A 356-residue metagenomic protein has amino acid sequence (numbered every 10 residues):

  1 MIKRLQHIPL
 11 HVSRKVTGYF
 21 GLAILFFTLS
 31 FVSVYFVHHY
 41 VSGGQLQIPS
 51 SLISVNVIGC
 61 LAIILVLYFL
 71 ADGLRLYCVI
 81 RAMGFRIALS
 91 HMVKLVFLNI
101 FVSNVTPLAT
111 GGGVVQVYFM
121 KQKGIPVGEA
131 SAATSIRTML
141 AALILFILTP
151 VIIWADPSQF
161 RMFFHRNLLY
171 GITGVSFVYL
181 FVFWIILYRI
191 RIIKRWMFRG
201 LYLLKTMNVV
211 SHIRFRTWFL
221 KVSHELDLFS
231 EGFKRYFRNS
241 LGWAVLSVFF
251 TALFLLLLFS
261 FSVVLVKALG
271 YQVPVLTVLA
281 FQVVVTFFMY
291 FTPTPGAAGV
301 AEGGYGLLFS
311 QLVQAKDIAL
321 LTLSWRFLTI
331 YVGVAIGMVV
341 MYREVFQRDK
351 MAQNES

Functional and structural regions predicted by a protein language model:
M1-S51, N99-I213, T294, A298-S356: Transmembrane helix-loop-helix hairpins in multi-pass inner-membrane proteins
S13-L22, L52-C60, K234-V248: Membrane-interface helix starts
L46-S54, F85-A88, F233-S240, Y271: Helix-boundary and loop/linker segments of multi-pass membrane transporters
I58-A62, L89-K94, L169-G174, A244-F249 (+2 more regions): Hydrophobic alpha-helical transmembrane segments
D72-V79, Q116, L258-L265, V284 (+1 more regions): Hydrophobic/aromatic residues in alpha-helical transmembrane segments
G73-F97, L265-F281: Membrane-embedded helical hairpins/re-entrant loop segments and their flanking transmembrane helices within multi-pass
M207-F229: Short, membrane-interfacial amphipathic segments enriched in basic
F233-V284, T292: Transmembrane helical segments that form the transport core of multi-pass membrane transport proteins
